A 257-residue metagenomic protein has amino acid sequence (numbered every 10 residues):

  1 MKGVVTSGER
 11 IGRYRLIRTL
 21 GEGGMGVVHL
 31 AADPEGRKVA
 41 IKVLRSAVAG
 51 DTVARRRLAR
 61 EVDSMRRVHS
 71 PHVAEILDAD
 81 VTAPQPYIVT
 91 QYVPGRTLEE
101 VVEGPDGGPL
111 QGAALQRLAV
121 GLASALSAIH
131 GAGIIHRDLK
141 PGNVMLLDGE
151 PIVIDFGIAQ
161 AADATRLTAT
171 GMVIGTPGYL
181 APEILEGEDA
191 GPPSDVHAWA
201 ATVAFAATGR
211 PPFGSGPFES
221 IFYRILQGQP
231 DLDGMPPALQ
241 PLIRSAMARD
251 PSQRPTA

Functional and structural regions predicted by a protein language model:
L16-G23, V28: Protein kinase glycine-rich loop
V43-R67: AlphaC helix of the eukaryotic protein kinase fold
A79: Activation-segment/catalytic-loop signature of the eukaryotic protein kinase fold
A83-T97, V101, P105: Conserved short submotifs of the Hanks-type protein kinase catalytic core that shape the nucleotide-binding pocket
L118-A119: Activation segment signature within eukaryotic-like protein kinase domains
L122-I134: Protein kinase catalytic-loop region centered on the HRD/HxD motif
D195: Conserved catalytic-loop aspartate of Hanks-type protein kinases
R254: Conserved HRD-motif arginine in the catalytic loop of eukaryotic-like protein kinases
